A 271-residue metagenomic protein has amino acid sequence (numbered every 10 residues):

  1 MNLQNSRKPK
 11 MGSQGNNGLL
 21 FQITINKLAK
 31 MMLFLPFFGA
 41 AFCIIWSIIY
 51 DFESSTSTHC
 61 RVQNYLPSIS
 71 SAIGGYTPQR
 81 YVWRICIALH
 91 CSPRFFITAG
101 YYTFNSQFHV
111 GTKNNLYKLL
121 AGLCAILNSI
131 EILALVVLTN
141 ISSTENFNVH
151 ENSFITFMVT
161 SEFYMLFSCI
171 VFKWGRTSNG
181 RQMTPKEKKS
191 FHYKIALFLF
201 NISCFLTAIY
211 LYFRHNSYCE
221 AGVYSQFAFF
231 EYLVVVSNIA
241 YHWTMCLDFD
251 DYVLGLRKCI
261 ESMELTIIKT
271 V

Functional and structural regions predicted by a protein language model:
M1-G15, K188, L254-V271: Non-transmembrane, juxtamembrane loop and terminal tail segments of multi-pass eukaryotic membrane proteins
S13-I25, T58-W83, T112-L123, T139-S143 (+4 more regions): Juxtamembrane membrane-interface segments at transmembrane-helix boundaries in membrane proteins
F21-C43, C86-H90, Y117-L138, F154-S168 (+2 more regions): Alpha-helical transmembrane segments of multi-pass membrane proteins
P36-S57: Alpha-helical transmembrane segments of multi-pass membrane proteins
I44-I49, S106, I130-F147, F172-T177 (+1 more regions): C-terminal ends of transmembrane alpha-helices and the immediately adjacent extracellular/lumenal or cytosolic loop
I45-F52, F95-N105, C169-N179, H242-I260: Transmembrane-helix exit/juxtamembrane "anchor" motif
P78-Q79, R84-A121, V137-T144, F172-R176: Internal transmembrane alpha-helix with an interfacial aromatic "cap," most often the third helix
I202-V223, F227-V271: C-terminal transmembrane-bundle signature of multipass membrane proteins, characterized by strong activation on
